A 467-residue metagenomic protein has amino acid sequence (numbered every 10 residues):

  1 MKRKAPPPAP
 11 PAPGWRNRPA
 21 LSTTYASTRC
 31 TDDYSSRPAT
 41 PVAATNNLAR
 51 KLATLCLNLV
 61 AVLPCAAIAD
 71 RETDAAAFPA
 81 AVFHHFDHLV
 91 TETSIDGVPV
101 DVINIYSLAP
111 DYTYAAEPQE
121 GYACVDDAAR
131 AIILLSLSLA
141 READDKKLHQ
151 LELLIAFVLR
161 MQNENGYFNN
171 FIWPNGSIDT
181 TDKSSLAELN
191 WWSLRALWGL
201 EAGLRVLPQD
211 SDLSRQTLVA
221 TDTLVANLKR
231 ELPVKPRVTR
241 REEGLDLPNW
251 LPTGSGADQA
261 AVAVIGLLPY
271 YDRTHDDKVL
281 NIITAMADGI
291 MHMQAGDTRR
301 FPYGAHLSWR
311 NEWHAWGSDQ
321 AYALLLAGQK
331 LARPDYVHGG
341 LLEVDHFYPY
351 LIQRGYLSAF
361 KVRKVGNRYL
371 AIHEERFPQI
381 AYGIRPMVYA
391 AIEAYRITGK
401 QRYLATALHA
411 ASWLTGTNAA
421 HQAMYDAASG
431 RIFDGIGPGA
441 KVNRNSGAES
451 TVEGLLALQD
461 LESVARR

Functional and structural regions predicted by a protein language model:
A5-P6: Positively charged N-terminal leader segments that act as targeting/secretion signals
P10, P19, R37-P38, V42-A43 (+1 more regions): Short, low-complexity intrinsically disordered segments enriched in A/P/G/S/L with frequent Arg, especially at protein
S22, A66-R467: Glycan-recognition and catalytic cores of secretory/periplasmic carbohydrate-active enzymes
A26, T31-D33: Short hydrophobic alpha-helical segments enriched in small aliphatic residues
T54-P64: Bacterial N-terminal signal peptides
